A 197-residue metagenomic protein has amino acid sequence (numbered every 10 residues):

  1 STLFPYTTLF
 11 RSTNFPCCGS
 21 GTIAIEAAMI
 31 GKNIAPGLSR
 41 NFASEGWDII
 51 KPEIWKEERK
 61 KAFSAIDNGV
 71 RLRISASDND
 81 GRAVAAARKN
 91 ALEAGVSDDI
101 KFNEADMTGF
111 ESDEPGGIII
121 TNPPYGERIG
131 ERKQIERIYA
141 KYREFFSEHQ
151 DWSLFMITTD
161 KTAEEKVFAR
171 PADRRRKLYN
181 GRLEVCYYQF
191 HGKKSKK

Functional and structural regions predicted by a protein language model:
S1-Y6: Short, exposed "boundary/linker" segments that immediately precede the start of a downstream structural module
T7-E111, E127-R128, R132-Q134: Conserved S-adenosyl-L-methionine
R71-R73, S77-R88, I129-K197: Conserved Class I SAM-dependent methyltransferase catalytic core
I119-I120: Hydrophobic beta-strand segment of the Class I
P123: Active-site metal-binding loops of divalent metal-dependent hydrolases
